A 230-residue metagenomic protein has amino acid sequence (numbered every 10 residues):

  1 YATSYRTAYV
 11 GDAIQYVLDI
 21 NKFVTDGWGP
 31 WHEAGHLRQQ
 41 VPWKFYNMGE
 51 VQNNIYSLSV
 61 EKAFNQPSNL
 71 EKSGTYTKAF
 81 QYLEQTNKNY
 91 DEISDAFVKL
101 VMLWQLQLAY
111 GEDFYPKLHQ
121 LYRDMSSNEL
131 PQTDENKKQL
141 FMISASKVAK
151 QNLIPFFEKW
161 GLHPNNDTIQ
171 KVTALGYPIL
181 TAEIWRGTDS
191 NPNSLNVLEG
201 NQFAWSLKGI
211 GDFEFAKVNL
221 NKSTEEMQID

Functional and structural regions predicted by a protein language model:
Y1-A109, L118-H119: Catalytic cores of extracellular degradative/oxidative enzymes
L58-N65, L108-G111, R123, K147 (+2 more regions): Sec-exported extracytoplasmic/periplasmic mature domains
F64-S68, A109-L118, M125-P131, I154-P155: Substrate-binding/catalytic groove segments of enzymes that remodel or degrade extracellular structural polymers
T86-I93, S127-T133, F141-S144: Active-site rim elements
N136-A204, E214: Beta/coil-rich, acidic/histidine-enriched accessory regions frequently appended to metallopeptidases
E199-N201, T224-I229: Short, intrinsically disordered, charge-balanced linker/junction segments flanking boundaries in proteins
W205-G211, I229-D230: Aromatic/hydrophobic beta-strand junction motif of beta-rich domains
I210-L220: Solvent-exposed loop/turn segments flanking beta-strands in beta-repeat/beta-sandwich domains
